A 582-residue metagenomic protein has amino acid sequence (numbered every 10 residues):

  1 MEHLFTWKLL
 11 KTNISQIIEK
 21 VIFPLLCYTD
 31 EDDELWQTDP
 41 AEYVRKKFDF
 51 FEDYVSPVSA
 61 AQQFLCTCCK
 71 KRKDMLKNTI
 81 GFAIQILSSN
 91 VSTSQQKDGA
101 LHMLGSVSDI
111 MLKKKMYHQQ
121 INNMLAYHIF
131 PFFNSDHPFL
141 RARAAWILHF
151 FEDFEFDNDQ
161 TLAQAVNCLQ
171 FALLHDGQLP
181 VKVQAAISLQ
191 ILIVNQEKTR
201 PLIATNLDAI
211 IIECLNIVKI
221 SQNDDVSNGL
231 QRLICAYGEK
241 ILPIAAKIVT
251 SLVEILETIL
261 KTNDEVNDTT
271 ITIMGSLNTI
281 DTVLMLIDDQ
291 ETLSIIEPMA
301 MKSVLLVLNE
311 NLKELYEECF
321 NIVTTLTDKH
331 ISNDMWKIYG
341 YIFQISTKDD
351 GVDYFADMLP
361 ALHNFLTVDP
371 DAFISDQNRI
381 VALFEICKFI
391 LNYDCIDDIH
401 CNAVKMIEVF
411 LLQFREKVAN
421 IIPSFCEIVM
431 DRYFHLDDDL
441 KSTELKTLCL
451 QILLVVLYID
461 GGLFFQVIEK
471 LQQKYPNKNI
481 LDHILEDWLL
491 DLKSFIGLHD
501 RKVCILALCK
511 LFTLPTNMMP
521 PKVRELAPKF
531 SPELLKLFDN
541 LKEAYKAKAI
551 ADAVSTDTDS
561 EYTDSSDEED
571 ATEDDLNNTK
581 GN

Functional and structural regions predicted by a protein language model:
M1-N582: Karyopherin-beta/Importin-beta family HEAT-repeat alpha-solenoid scaffold
